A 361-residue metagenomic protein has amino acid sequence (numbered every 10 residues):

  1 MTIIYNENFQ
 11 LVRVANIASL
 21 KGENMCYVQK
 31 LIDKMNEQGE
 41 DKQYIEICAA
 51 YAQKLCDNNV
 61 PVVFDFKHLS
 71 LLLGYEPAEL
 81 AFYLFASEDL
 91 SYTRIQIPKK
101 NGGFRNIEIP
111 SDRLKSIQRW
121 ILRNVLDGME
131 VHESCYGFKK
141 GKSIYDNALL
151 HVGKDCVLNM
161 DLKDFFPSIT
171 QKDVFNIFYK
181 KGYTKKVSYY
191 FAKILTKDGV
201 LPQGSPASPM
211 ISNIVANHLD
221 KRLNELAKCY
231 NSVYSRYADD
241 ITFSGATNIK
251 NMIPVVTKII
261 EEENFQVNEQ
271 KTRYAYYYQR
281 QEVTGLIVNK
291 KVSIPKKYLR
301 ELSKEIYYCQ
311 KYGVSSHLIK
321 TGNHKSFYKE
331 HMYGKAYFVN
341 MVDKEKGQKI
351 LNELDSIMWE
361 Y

Functional and structural regions predicted by a protein language model:
I3, N16, K21-I97, F104-M160 (+4 more regions): Right-hand nucleic-acid polymerase module
L11: Cationic, low-complexity basic patches in intrinsically disordered or flexible, solvent-exposed regions
S208: Active-site-proximal polar cores
I211: "…together with the soluble PPM/PP2C metallo-phosphatase catalytic core" -> "…together with the soluble PPM/PP2C
V233-R236: Short beta-strand
